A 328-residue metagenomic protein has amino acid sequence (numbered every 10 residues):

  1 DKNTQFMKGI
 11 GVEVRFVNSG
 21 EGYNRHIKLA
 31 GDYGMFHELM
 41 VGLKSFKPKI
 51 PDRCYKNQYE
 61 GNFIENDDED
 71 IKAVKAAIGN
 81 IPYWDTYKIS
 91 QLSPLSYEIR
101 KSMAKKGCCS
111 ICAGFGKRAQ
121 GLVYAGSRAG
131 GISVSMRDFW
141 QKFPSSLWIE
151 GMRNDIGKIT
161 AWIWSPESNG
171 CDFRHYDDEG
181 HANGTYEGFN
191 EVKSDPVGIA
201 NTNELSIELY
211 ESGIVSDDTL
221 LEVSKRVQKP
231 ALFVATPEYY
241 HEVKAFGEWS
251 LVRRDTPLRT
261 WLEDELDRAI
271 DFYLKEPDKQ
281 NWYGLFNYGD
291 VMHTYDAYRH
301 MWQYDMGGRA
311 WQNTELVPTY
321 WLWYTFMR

Functional and structural regions predicted by a protein language model:
D1-E242, D278-K279, L285-A297, N313: Beta-strand/loop-rich accessory regions of lumenal/periplasmic or secreted enzymes, predominantly carbohydrate-active
D1-Q5, L322-R328: Conserved catalytic-core segments centered on acid/base and nucleophilic motifs
G188, W302-G308: Active-site-adjacent structural elements in folded domains
I214-S216, D255-L258, T325-R328: Structural helix-adjacent loops and short alpha-helical linkers that scaffold large soluble proteins
D218, E222, P257, V317-Y320: Extracytoplasmic/secreted proteins, especially bacterial periplasmic and envelope-associated proteins
E238-H241, E248-R299: C-terminal catalytic/scaffold cores in eukaryotic proteins
R309-F326: Well-ordered alpha-helical segments within folded domains of soluble proteins
